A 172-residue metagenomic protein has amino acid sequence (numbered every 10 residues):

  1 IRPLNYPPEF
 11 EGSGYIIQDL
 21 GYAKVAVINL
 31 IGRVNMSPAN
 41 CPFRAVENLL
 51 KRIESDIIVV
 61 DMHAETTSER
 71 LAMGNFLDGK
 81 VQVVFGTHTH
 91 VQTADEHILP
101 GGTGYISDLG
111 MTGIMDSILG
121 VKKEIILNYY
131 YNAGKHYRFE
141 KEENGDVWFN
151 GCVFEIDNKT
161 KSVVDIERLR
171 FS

Functional and structural regions predicted by a protein language model:
I1-S172: Acidic, metal/ion-coordinating pockets
